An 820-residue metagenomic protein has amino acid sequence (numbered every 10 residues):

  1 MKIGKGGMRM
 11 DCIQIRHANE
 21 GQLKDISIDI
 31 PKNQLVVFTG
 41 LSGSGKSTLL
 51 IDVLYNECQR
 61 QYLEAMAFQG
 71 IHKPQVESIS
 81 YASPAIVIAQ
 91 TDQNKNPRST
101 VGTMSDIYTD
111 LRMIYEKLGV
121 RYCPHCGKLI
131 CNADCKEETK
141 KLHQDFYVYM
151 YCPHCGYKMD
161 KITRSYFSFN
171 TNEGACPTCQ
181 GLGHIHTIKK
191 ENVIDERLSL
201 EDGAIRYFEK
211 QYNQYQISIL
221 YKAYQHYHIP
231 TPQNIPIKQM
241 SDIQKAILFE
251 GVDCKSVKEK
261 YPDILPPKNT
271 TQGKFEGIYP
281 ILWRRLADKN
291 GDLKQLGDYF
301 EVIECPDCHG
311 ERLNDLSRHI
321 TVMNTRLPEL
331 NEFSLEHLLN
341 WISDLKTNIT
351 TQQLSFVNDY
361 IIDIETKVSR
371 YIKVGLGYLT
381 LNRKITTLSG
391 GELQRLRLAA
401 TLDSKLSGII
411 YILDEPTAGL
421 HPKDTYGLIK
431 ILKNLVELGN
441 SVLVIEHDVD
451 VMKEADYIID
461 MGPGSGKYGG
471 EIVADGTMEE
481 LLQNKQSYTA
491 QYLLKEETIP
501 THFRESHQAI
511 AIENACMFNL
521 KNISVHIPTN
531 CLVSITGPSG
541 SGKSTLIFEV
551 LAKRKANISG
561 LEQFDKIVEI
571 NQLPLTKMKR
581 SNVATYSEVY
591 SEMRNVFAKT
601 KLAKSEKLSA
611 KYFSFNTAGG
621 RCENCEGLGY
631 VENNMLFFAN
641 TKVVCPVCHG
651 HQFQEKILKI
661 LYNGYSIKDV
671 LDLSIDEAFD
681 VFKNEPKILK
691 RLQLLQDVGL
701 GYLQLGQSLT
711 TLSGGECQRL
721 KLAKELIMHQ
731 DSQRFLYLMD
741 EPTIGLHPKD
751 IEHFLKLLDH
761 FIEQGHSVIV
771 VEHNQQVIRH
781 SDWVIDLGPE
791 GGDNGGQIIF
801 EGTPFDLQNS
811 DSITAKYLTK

Functional and structural regions predicted by a protein language model:
G7-T387, Q394-A400, S404-I409, I431 (+5 more regions): P-loop/Walker A nucleotide phosphate-binding surfaces of NTP-dependent enzymes
K384, E415-P416, S708, Q733 (+2 more regions): Walker B catalytic motif
T386-S389, I409, A418-H421, T710 (+1 more regions): Short active-site loops of ABC-family nucleotide-binding domains
L393, H421-Y426, C717, H747-E752: Helix N-cap at the start of a conserved alpha-helix in ABC-type nucleotide-binding domains
S407-I409, G439-L443, Q733-F735, G765-I769: Loop/turn-to-beta-strand initiation segments
S441, K453-D460, R779-D786: Conserved catalytic segment of ABC-fold P-loop ATPases
I445-H447, V771-H773: H-loop/switch region of ABC-family ATPase nucleotide-binding domains
D460-L494, D786-L818: Conserved beta-strand-loop-alpha-helix hinge in the C-terminal portion of ABC ATPase nucleotide-binding domains
